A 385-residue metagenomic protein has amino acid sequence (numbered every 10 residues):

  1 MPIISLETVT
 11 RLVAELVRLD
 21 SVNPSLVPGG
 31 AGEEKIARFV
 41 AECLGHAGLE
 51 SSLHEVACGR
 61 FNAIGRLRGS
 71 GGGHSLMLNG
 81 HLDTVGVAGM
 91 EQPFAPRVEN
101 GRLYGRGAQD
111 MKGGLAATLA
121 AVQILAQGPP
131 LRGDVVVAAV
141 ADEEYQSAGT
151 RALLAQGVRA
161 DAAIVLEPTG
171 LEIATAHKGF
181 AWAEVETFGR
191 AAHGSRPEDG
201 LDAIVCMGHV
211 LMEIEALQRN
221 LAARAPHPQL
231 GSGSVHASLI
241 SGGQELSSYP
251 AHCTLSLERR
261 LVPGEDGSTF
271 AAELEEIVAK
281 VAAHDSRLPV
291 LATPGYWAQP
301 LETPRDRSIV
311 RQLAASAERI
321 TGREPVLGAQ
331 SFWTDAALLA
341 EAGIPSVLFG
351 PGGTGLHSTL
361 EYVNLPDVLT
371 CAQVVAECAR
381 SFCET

Functional and structural regions predicted by a protein language model:
M1-I4, E55-A57, T175, E184-T385: Metal-dependent amide/peptide-bond hydrolase catalytic core, centered on the "pita-bread" metallohydrolase fold
P2-R106, P130-L131: Acidic/His- and Gly-rich active-site-bordering loop/insert found across diverse amide/peptide-bond hydrolases
D83-E99, T175-E186, A315-S316, V347: Acidic-glycine-rich active-site phosphate/pyrophosphate-binding loop
F94-A108, F188-G189, T321, G353: Glycine/charged-rich beta-loop-alpha catalytic/anionic-binding loops adjacent to active sites
R102-A117, H193: Glycine/serine-rich anion-binding loops at beta->alpha junctions that coordinate negatively charged ligand groups
M111-W182, C383-E384: Acidic/histidine-rich catalytic neighborhood of metal-dependent amide-processing enzymes
